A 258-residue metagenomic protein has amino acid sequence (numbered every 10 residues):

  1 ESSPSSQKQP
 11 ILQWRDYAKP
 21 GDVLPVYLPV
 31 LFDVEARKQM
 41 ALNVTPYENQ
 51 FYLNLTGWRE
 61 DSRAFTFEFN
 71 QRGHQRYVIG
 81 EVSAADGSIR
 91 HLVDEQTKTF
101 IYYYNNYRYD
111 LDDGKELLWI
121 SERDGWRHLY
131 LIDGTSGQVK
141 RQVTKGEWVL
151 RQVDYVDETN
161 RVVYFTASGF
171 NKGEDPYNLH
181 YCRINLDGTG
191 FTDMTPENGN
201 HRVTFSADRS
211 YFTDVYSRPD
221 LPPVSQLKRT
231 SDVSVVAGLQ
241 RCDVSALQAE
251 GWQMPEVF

Functional and structural regions predicted by a protein language model:
E1, D22-L28, Q39-N43, Y52-G57 (+6 more regions): Non-catalytic accessory segments flanking enzyme active sites
E1-L24, N70-H74, F165-Y177: Short, conserved, GDST-rich strand-edge loop motifs in beta-rich repeat architectures
Y17, P25-V34: Blade/loop signatures of beta-propeller domains
V34-R37, A84-G87, G134-S136, N185-T189 (+1 more regions): Short loop/turn segments that connect beta-strands within beta-propeller blades
A64-E68, E116-I120, V163-A167, F212-V215: Residue position within the beta-strands of beta-propeller blades
Q71, R123-D124, G169, R218: Residue-level signature of beta-propeller blades and closely related beta-rich strand-turn architectures in secreted
Y109-G114, D157-T166: Repeat-blade elements of multi-bladed beta-propeller folds
